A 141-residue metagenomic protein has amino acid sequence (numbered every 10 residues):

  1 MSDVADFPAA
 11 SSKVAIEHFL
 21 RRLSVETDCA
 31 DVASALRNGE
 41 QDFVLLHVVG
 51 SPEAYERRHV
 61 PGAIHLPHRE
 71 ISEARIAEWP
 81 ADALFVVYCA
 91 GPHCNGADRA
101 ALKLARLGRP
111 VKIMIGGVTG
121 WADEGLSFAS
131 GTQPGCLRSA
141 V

Functional and structural regions predicted by a protein language model:
M1-A54, G131-V141: Flexible, polar/low-complexity N-terminal or interdomain linker segments that lie immediately upstream of folded
V25-E26, H65-H68: A conditional alpha-helix N-cap/helix-loop micro-motif detector
V32, A63, L104: Terminal peptide-recognition signature
L45, A63-H65, V111-I113: Conserved beta-strand scaffold positions in the cores of enzyme catalytic domains, especially in NTP/NDP-utilizing
Y55-P61, W121: Short loop/helix-cap segments at secondary-structure boundaries that form the rim of catalytic
G62-I64, D82, F128-T132: Short, hinge-like loop/turn segments at secondary-structure boundaries
R69-R75: Alpha-helical scaffolding within the catalytic cores of extracellular/periplasmic polymer-degrading hydrolases
I76-A122: Catalytic cysteine-centered active loop of the rhodanese-like fold, especially the PTP/DSP P-loop
